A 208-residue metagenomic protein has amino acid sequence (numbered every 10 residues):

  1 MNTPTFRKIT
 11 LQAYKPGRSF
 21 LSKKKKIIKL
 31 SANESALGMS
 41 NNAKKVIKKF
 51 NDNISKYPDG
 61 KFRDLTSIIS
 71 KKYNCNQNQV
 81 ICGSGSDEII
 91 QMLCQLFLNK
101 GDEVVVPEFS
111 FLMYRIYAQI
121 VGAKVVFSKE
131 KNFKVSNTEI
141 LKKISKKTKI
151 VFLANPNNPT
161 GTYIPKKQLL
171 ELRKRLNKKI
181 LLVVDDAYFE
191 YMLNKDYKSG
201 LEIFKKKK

Functional and structural regions predicted by a protein language model:
M1-K56: N-terminal "arm"/small-domain region of PLP-dependent enzymes with the aminotransferase-like
N33-A36, S86-D87, F111, N155-P159 (+1 more regions): Short glycine-rich anion-binding loops that position phosphate/pyrophosphate groups of nucleotides and phosphorylated
G38-S40, I90-Q91, Y114-R115, T160-G161 (+1 more regions): Glycine/Thr-rich phosphate-binding loops of Rossmann-like dinucleotide-binding domains
K45, K71, Q95, N99 (+3 more regions): Short, well-ordered alpha-helices that flank and scaffold nucleotide-derived cofactor binding pockets
R63-E103: Phosphate-binding glycine-rich loop
L96-L153: PLP-dependent aminotransferase-like
Q119, N137-K146, P159-L182, D186-K208: Active-site pre-lysine segment of PLP-dependent enzymes
